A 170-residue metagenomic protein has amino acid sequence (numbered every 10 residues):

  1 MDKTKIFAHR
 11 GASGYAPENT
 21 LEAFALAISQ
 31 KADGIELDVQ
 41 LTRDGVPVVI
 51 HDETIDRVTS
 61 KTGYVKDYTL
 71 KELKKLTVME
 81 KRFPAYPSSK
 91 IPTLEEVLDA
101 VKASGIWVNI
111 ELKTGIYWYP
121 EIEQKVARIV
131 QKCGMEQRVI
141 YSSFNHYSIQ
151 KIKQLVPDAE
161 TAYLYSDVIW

Functional and structural regions predicted by a protein language model:
M1-W170: Phosphate-group recognition and catalysis centered on beta-loop-alpha active-site segments
